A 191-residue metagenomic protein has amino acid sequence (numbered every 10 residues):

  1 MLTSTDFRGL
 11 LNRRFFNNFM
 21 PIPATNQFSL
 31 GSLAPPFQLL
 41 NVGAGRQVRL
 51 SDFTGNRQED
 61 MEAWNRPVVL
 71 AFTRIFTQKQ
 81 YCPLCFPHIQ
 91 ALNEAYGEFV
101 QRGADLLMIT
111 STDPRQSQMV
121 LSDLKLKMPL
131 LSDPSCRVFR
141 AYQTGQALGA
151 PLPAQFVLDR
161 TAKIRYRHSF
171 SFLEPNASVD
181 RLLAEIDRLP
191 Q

Functional and structural regions predicted by a protein language model:
L2-Q191: Chalcogenol-based redox active-site neighborhoods
